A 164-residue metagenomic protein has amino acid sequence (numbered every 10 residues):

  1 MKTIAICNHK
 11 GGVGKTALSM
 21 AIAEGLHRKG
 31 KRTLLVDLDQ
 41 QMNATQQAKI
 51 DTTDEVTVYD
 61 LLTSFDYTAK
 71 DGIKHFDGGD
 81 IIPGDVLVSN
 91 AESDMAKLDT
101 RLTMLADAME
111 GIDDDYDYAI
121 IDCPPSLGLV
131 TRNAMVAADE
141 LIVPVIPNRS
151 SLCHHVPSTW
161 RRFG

Functional and structural regions predicted by a protein language model:
M1-G164: P-loop NTP-binding core
